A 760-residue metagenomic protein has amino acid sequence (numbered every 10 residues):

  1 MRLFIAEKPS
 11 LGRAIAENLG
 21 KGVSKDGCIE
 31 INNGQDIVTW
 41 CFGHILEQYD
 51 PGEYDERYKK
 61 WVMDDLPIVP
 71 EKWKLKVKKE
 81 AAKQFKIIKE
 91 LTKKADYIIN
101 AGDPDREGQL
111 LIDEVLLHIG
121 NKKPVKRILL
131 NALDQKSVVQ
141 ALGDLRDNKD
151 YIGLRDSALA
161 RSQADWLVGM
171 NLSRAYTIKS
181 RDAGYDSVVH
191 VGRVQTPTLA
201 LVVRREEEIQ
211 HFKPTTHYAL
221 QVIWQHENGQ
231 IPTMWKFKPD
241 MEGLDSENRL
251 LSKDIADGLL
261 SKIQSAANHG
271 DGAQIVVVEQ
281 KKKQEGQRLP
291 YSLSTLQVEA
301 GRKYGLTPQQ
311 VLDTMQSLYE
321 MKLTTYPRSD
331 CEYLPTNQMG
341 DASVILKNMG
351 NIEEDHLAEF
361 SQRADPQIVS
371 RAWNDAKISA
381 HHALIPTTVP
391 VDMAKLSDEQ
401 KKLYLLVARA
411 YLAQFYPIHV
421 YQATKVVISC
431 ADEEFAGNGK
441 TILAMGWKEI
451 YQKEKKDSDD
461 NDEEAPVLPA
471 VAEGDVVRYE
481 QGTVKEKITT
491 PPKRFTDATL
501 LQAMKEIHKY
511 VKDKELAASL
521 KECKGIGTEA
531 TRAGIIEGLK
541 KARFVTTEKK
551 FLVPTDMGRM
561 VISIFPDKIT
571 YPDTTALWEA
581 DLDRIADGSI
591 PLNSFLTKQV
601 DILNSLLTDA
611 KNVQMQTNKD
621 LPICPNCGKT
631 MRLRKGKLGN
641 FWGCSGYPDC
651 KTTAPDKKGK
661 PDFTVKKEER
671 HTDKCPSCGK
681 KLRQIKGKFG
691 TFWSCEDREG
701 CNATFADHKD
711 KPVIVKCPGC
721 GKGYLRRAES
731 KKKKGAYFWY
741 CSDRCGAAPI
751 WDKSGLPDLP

Functional and structural regions predicted by a protein language model:
M1-L3, I99, D103-P104, Y185-V188 (+4 more regions): Conserved short loop/turn motifs at secondary-structure junctions
M1-M170, P491: Intrinsically disordered, low-complexity regulatory segments
R2-L3, A81, H118, S173 (+5 more regions): Basic, low-complexity terminal or inter-domain segments flanking catalytic cores
P51, K94-I99, V139, P232-L251 (+3 more regions): OB-fold/S1-family RNA-binding modules
S137-V222: C-terminal or mid-to-C-terminal helical accessory/interaction module adjacent to the motor/catalytic core
G184, V203-L251, K303: C-terminal helical "lid" subdomain and adjoining coupling/linker elements of P-loop NTPases
L244-L289: Metal- or metallocofactor-binding catalytic centers and their adjacent structured scaffolds across diverse enzyme
